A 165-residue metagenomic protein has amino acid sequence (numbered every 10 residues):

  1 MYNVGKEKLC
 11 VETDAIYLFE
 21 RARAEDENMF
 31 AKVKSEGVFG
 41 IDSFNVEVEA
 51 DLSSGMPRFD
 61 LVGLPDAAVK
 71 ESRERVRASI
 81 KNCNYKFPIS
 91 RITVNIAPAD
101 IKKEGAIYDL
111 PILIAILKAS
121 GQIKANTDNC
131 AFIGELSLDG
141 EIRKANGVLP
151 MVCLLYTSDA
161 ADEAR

Functional and structural regions predicted by a protein language model:
Y2, K6-S158: Peripheral, non-AAA+ core regions of ATP-driven protein-machinery
D159-R165: A short, hydrophobic C-terminal helix/tail in secreted or cell-surface proteins
